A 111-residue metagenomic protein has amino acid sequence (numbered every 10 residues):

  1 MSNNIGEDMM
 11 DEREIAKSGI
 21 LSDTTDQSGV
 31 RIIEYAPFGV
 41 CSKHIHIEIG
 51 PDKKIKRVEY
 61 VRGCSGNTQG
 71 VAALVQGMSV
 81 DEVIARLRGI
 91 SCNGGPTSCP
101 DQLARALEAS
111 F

Functional and structural regions predicted by a protein language model:
N3-D52: Structured beta-strand/loop patches that form or line metal/cofactor-binding pockets in enzymes
P37-F111: Active-site- and interface-proximal helix/loop "cap" or "latch" segments in soluble metabolic and energy-transducing
